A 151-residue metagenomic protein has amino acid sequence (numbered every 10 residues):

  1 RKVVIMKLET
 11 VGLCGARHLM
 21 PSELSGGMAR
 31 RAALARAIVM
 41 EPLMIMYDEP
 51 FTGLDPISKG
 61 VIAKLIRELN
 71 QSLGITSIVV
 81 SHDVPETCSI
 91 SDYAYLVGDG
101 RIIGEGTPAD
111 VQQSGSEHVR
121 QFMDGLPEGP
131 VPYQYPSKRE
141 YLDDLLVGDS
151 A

Functional and structural regions predicted by a protein language model:
R1-G15: Conserved ABC ATPase "signature" region
M20-L24, M28: Conserved ABC ATPase signature
V39-L43: A short, proline-enriched helix->beta-strand linker immediately N-terminal to the Walker B motif in ABC-type P-loop
I45-D48: Catalytic Walker B motif of ABC-type/P-loop ATPase nucleotide-binding domains
S81-H82: H-loop/switch region of ABC-family ATPase nucleotide-binding domains
T87-S89: A short, surface-exposed alpha-helical micro-motif characterized by mixed small hydrophobic and charged/polar residues
